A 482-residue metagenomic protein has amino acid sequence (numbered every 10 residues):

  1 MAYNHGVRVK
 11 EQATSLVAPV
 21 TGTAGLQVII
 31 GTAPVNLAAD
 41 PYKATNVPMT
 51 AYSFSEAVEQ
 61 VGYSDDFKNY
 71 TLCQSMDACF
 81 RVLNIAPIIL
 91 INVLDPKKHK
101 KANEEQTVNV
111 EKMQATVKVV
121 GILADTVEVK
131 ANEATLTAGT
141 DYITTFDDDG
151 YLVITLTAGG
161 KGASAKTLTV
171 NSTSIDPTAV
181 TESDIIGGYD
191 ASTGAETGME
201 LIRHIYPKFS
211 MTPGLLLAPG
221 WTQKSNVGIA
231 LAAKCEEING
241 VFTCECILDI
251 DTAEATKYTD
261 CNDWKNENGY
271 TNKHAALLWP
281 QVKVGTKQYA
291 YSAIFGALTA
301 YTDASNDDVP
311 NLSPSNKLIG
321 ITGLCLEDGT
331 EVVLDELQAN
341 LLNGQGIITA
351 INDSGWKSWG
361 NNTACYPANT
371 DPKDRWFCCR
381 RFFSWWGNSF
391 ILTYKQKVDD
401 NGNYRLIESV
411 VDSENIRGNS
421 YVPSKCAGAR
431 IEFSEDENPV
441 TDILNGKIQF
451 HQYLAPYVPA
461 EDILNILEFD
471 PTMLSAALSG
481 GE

Functional and structural regions predicted by a protein language model:
A2-T21, Q27-T45, M49-Y52, K68-P96 (+5 more regions): A glycine- and small-residue-enriched flexible loop/hinge signal that marks low-structured segments
N84-F146, I175-P177: Extended beta-strand solenoid/passenger and fiber regions
I88, H99-A102, N171-D190, C426-E482: Compositionally biased, low-complexity/repeat regions
T107-K112, T140-V153, T252-E254, Y270 (+2 more regions): Short, ordered beta-strand-loop transition motifs
Q114-V119, D149-G159, I348-I351, G355-Y366 (+1 more regions): Generic recognition of long tandem-repeat/solenoid scaffolds
V127-I185: Surface-exposed interaction regions enriched in Ser/Thr/Asp/Glu that occur as long low-complexity tracts or repetitive
W376-D436: Acidic, low-complexity glycine/serine/threonine-rich segments
